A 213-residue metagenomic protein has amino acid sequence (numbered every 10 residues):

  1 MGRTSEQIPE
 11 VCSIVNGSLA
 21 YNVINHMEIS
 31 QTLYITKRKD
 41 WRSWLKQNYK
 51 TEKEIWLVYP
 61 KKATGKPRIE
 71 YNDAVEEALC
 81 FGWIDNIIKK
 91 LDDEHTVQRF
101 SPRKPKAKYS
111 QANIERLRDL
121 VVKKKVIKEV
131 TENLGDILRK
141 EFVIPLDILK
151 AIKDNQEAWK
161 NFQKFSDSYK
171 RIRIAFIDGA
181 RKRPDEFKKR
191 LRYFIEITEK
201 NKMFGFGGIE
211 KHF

Functional and structural regions predicted by a protein language model:
Q7: Cationic, low-complexity basic patches in intrinsically disordered or flexible, solvent-exposed regions
A20-F213: Charge-dense, helix-prone N-terminal extensions
